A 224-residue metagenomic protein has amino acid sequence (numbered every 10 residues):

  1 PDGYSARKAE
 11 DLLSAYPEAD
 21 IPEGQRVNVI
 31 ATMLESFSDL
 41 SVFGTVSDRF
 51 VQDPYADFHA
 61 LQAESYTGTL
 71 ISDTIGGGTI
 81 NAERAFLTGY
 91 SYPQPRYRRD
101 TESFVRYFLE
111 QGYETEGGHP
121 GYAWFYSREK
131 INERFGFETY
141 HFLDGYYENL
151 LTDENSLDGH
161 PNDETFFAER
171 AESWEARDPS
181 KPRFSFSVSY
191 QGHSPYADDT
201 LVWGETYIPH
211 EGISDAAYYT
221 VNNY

Functional and structural regions predicted by a protein language model:
S5-Y224: Solvent-exposed soluble domains appended to multi-pass membrane proteins
